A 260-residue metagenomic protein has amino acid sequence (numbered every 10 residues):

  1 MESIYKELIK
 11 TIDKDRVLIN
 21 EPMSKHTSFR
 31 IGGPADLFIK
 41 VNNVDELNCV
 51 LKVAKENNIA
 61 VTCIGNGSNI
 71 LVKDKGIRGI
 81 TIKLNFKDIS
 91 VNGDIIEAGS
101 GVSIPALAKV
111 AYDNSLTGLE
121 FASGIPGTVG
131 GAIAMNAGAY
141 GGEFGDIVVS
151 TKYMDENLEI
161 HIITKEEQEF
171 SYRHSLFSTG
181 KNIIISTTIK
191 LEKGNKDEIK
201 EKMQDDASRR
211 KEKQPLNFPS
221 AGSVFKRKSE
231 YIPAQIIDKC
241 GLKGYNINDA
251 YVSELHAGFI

Functional and structural regions predicted by a protein language model:
M1, L47, S100, I104 (+3 more regions): Generic structural signal for well-ordered, non-membrane alpha-helical segments in soluble metabolic enzymes
E2-V129: Anion-binding (especially nucleotide phosphate/pyrophosphate-binding) glycine-rich loop and adjoining beta-alpha core
L18-I19, K25, M154-I260: Phosphate/pyrophosphate- and phosphate-bearing ligand-binding catalytic cores of soluble enzymes
G32-G33, I39-V44, L71-D88, A134-K165 (+1 more regions): Structural signature of FAD isoalloxazine-binding scaffolds in flavoprotein oxidoreductases
K55, F144-D146, Y245: Short solvent-exposed loop/turn micro-motifs enriched in small/polar/acidic residues
N66, M135-A137, E166-Y172: Short acidic (Asp/Glu) patches
A111, V129, I133-A137, K152-D155 (+2 more regions): Short, well-ordered alpha-helical segments in soluble proteins
Y112-V149, S220, V224: A gly/ser-rich beta-alpha-beta helix-loop segment of oxidoreductase catalytic cores
